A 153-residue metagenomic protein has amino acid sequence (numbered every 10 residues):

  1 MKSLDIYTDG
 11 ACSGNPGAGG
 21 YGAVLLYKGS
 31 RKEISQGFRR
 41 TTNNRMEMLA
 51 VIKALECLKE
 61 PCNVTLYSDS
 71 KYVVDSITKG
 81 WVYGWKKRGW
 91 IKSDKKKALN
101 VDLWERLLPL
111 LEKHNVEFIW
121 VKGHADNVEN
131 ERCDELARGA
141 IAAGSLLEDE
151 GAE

Functional and structural regions predicted by a protein language model:
M1-R45, L49, K53-C62, I77 (+1 more regions): RNase H-like nuclease fold core
T8-A18, I52-R132, L136, I141: RNase H catalytic domain
